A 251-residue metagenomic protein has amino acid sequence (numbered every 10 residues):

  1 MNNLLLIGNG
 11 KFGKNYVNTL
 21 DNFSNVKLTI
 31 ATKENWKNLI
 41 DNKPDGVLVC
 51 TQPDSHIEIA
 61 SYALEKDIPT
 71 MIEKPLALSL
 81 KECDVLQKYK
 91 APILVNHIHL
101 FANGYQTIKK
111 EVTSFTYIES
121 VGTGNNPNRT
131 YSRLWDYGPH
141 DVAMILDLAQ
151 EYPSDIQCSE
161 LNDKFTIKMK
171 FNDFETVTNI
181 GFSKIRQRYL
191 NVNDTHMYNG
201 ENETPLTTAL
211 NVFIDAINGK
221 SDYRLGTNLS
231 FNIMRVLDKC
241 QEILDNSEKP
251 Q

Functional and structural regions predicted by a protein language model:
M1-N42, T113: N-terminal Rossmann-like dinucleotide-binding module
I7, D21, E34-N38, G46-T51 (+2 more regions): C-terminal helix-rich "cap/oligomerization" subdomain common to oxidoreductases
Y16, E34-L86: Beta-loop-alpha module in the N-terminal Rossmann-like domain of NAD(P)-dependent dehydrogenases, especially those
D54, A77-N128: A contiguous active-site-proximal alpha/beta segment in oxidoreductase catalytic domains
V121-I185, N228-N232: Rossmann-like dinucleotide-binding domain that binds NAD(P)(H)
E160-D215, S221-N228: NAD(P)-dinucleotide binding in Rossmann-like oxidoreductases
